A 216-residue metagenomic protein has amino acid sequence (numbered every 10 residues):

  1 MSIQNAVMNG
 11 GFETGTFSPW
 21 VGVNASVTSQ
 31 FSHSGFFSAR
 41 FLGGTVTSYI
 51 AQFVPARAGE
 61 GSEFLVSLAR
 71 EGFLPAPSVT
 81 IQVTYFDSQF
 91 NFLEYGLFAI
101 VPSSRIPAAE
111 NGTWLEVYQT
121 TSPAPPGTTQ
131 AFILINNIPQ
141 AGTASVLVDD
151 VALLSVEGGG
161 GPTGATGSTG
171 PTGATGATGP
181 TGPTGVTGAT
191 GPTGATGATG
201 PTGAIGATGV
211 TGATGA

Functional and structural regions predicted by a protein language model:
M1-G15, T113, T120-T172: Extracellular polysaccharide-targeting segments
M1-I3, Q30-F31, D87-N91, A109 (+5 more regions): Cysteine-dense, low-complexity repeat segments
S2-L42: Extracellular glycan-recognition surfaces and repeat-rich motifs
F12, V46-Y85, V117-T120, A131-I133 (+1 more regions): Extra-cytoplasmic beta-strand recognition segments
S38-Y49, A109-E110: Extracellular beta-rich ligand/substrate-recognition surface
E71-I106: Extracellular ligand-binding interfaces
F92-G127: Extracellular carbohydrate recognition and processing domains and analogous Trp-centered ligand-binding platforms
V156-G215: Collagen/collagen-like triple-helix recognition
